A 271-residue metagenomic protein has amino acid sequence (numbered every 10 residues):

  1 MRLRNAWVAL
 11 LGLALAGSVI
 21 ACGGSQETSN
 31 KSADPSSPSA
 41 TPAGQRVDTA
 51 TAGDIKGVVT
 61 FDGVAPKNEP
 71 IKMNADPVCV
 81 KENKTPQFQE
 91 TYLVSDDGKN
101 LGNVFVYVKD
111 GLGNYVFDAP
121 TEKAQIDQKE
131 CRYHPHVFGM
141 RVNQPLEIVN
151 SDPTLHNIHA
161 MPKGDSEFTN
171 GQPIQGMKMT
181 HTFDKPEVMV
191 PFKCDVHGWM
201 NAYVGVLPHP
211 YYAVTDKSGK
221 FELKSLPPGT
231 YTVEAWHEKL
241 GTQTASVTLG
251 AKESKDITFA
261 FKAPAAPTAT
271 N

Functional and structural regions predicted by a protein language model:
M1-I20: Sec-dependent bacterial lipoprotein signal peptides
C22-N271: Extracytoplasmic copper-binding redox domains, predominantly the cupredoxin/blue-copper superfamily
